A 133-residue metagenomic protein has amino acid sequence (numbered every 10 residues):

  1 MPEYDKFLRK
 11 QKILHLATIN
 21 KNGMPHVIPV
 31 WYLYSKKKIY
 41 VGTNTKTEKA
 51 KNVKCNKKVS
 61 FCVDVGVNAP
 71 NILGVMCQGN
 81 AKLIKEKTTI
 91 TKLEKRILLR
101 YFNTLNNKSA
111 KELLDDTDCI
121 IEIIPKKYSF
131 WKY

Functional and structural regions predicted by a protein language model:
M1-H15: Short, basic/aromatic recognition patches
M1-P2, K46-T47, N107: Structural motif corresponding to alpha-helix initiation and N-cap regions
F7-L8, N52-V53, I97, I123: A generic structural signal for nonpolar/aromatic side chains embedded in well-ordered alpha-helices
K10-Q11, C55-N56, D116-T117, K126: Structured helix-beta-strand junction loops
K12-T45, V53, F61-D64: Short beta-strand segments
N22-M24, V67-A69, E112-D115: A short beta-turn/loop motif at secondary-structure boundaries
E48-C55, S60-L73, K82: Helix-adjacent hinge/juxtasegments
L73-Y133: Charged, gly/pro-rich active-site loop segments
